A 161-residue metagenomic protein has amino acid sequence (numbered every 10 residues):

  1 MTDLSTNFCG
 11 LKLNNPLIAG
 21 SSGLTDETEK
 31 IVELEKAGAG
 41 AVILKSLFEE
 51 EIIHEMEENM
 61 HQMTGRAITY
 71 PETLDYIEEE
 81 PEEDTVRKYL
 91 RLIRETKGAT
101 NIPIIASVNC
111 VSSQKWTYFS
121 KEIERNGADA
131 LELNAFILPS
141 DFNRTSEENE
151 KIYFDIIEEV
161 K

Functional and structural regions predicted by a protein language model:
T2-K161: Active-site entrance/lid segments in N-terminal catalytic domains of soluble metabolic enzymes
